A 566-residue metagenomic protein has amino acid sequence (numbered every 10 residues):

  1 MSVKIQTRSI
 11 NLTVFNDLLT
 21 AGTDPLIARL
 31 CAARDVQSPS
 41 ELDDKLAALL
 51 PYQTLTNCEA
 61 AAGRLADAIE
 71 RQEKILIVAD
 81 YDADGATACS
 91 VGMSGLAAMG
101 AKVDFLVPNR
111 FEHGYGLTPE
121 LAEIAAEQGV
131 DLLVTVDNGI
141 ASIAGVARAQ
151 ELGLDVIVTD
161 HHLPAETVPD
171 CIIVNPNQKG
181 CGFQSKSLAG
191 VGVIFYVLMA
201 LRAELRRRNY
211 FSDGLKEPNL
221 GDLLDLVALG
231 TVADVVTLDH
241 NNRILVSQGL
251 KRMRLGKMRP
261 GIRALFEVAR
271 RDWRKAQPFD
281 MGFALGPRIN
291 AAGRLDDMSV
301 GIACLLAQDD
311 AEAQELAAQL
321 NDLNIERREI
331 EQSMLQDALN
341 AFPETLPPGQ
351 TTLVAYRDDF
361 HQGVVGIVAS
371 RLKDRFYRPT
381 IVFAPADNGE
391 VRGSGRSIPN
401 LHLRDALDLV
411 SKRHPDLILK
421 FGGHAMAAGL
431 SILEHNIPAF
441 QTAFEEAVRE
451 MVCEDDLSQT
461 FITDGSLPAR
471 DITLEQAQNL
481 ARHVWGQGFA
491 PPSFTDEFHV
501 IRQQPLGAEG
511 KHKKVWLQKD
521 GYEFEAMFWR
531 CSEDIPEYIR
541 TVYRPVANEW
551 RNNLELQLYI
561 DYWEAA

Functional and structural regions predicted by a protein language model:
S2, R8-L132, L152, A203-N436 (+2 more regions): Hydrophobic helix-and-loop "lid/oligomerization" segment in the mid-to-C-terminal part of catalytic domains
T7, V158, I173-P176, A228 (+4 more regions): Structural signal for conserved beta-strand scaffold positions within catalytic alpha/beta enzyme cores
D67-R71, E312-A355, N388, L401 (+1 more regions): Mid-to-C-terminal polyanion-binding domains and interfaces
G95, G145-L152, A200, E204 (+4 more regions): Alpha-helical structural signal in soluble globular domains
A125-Q128, T135, I140-V236, S411: Conserved phosphate-handling catalytic cores of large alpha/beta enzymes
A144-R148, L353, V368-R371, E475 (+1 more regions): A short acidic, amphipathic alpha-helical/loop segment
H161-H162, H361, H424, H512: Histidine-centered active-site/metal-ligand motif
G192, G366, S370, T541: Short alpha-helical basic/polar micro-motif
